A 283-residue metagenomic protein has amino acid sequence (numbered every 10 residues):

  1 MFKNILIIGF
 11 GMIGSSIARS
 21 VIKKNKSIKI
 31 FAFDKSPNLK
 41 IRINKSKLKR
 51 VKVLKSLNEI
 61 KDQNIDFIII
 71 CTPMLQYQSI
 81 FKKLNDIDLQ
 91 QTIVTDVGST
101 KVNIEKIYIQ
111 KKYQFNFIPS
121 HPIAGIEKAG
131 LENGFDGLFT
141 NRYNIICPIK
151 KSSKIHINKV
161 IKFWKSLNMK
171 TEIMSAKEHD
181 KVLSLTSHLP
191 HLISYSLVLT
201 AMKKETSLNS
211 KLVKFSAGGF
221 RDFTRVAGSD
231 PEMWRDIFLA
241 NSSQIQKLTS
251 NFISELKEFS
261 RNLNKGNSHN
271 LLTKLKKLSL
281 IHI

Functional and structural regions predicted by a protein language model:
M1-D62, F67: NAD(P)+-binding Rossmann beta1-loop-alpha1 motif at the extreme N-terminus of oxidoreductases
N4, K29, N116, Y143 (+1 more regions): Residues at the starts of beta-strands that form the adenosine-phosphate
N58-D88: Rossmann-like NAD(P)-binding element
I69-I70, T95, I146: Redox-cofactor binding/interface segments in oxidoreductases and associated redox assembly factors
I80-E132: Rossmann-like NAD(P)(H) cofactor-binding subdomain of soluble oxidoreductases
D136-D222: Internal alpha-helical scaffold of NAD(P)-dependent oxidoreductase catalytic cores
N209-K276: Interdomain hinge/lid region at the active-site interface of Rossmann-like NAD(P)-dependent oxidoreductases
I281-I283: Conserved small/polar residues in nucleotide/adenosyl-binding loops
